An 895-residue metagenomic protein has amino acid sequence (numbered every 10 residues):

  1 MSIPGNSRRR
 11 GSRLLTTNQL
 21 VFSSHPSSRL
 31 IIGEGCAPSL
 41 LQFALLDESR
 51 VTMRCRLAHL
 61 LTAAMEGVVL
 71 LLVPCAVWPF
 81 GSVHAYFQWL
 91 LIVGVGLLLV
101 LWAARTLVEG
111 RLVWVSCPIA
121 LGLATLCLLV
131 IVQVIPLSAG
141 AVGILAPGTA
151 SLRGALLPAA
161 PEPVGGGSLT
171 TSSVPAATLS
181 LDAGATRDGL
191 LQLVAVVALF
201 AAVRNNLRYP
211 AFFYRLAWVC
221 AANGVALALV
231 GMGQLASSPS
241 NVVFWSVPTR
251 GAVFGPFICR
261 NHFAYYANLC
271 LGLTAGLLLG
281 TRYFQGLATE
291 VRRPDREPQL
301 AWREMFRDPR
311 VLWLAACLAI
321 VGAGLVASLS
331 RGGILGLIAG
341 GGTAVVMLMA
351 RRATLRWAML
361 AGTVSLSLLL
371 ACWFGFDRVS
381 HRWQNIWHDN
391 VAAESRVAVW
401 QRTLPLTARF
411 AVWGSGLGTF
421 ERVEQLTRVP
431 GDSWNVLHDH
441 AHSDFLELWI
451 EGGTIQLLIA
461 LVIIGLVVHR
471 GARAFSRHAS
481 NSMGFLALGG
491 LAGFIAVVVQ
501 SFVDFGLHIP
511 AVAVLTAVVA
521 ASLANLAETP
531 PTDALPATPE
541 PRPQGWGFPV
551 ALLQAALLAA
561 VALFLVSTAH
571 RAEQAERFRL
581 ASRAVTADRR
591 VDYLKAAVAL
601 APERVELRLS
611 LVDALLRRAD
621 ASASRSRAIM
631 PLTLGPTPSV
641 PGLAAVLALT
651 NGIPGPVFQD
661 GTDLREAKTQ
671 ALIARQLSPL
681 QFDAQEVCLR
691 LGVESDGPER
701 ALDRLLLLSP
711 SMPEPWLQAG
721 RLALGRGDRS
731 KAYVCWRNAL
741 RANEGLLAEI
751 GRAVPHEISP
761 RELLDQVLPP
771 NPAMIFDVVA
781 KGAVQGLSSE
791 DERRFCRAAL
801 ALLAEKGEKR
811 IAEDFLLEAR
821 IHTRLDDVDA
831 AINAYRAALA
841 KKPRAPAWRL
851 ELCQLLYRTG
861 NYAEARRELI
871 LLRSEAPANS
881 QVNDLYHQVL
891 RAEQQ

Functional and structural regions predicted by a protein language model:
R10, F43-L45, S49-S82, W89-A103 (+7 more regions): Alpha-helical transmembrane segments of multi-pass inner-membrane proteins
Q133, V203, C259, V397-H438 (+2 more regions): TM-adjacent membrane-interface loops and short helices in multi-pass inner/ER membrane proteins
A139-A160, L271-P294, V612-L643: Internal, charge-rich low-complexity segments
G140-S180, L406, G418, R422-L426: Extracytosolic (periplasmic/ER-lumenal) interhelical loops and adjacent juxtamembrane/interface segments of multi-pass
G375-V391, P543-D588: Hydrophobic alpha-helical transmembrane segments in integral membrane proteins
T427, W434, S567-Q785, E790-R793 (+3 more regions): Soluble catalytic regions of membrane-associated enzymes that act on cell-envelope and secretory-pathway components
L763-G782, K809, R866-Q895: Terminal, low-structured helical/coil segments at or just beyond the last alpha-helical repeat
